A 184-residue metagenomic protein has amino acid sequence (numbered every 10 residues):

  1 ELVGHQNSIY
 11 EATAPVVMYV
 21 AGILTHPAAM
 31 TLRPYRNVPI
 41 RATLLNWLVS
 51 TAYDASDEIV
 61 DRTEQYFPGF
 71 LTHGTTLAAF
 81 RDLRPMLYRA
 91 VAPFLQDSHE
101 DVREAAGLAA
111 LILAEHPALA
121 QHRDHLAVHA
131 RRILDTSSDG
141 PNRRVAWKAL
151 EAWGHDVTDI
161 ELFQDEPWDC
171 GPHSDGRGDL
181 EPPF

Functional and structural regions predicted by a protein language model:
E1, R41-L44, A106-G107, A146-A149: Conserved hydrophobic register position within alpha-solenoid helical repeats
E1-R36, R41-D61, T75-A79: Alpha-helical solenoid scaffolds in large eukaryotic transport, assembly, and signaling factors
A12-V17, F80-Y88, H122-A127: Core helices of alpha-solenoid repeat scaffolds
V20-L24, A90-A92, H129-I133, L162: Buried hydrophobic core positions in alpha-solenoid tandem helical repeats
P27-N37, S98-E100, S137-P141, P172: Short inter-helical turns and helix N-cap capping residues of alpha-solenoid HEAT/ARM repeat scaffolds
A55, H116-A120, V157: Long alpha-helical scaffolds in large eukaryotic adaptor/regulatory proteins, encompassing alpha-solenoid repeat systems
N142-F184: Eukaryotic acidic, Ser/Thr-rich intrinsically disordered low-complexity regions
